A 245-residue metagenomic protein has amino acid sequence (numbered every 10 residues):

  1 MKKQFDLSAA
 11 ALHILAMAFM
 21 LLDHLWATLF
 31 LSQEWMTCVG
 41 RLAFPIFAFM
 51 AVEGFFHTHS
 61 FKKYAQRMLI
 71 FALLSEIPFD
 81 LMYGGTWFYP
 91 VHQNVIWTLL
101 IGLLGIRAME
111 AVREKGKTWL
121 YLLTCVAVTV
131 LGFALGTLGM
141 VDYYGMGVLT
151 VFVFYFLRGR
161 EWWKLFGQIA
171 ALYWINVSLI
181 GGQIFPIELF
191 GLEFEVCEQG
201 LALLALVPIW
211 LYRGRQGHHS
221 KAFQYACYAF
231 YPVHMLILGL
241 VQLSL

Functional and structural regions predicted by a protein language model:
M1-L245: Alpha-helical transmembrane segments and their immediate juxtamembrane cytosolic regions
